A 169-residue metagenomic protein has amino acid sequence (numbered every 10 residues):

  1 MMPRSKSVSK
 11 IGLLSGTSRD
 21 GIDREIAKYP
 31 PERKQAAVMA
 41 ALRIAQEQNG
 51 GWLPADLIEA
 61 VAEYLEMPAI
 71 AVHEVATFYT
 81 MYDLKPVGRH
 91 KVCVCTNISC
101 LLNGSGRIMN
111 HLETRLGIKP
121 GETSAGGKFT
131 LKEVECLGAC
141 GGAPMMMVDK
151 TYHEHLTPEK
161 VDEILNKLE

Functional and structural regions predicted by a protein language model:
M1-E169: Signature of N-terminal electron-transfer/Fe-S-associated modules in redox systems
